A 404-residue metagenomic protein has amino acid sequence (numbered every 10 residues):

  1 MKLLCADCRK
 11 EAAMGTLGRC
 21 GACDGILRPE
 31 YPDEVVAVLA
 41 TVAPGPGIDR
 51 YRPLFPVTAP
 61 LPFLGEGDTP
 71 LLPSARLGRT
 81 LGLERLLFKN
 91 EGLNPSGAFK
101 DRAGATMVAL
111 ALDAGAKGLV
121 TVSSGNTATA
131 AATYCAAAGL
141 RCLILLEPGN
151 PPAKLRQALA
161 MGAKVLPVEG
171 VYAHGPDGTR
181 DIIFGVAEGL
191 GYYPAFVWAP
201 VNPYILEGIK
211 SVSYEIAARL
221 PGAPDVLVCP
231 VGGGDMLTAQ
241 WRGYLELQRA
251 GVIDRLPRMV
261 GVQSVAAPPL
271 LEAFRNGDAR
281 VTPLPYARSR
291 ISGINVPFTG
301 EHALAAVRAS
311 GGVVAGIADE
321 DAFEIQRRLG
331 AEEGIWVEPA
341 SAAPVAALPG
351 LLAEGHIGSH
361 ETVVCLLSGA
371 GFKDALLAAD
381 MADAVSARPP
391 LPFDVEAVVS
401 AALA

Functional and structural regions predicted by a protein language model:
M1-A404: PLP-dependent amino-acid enzyme catalytic core
